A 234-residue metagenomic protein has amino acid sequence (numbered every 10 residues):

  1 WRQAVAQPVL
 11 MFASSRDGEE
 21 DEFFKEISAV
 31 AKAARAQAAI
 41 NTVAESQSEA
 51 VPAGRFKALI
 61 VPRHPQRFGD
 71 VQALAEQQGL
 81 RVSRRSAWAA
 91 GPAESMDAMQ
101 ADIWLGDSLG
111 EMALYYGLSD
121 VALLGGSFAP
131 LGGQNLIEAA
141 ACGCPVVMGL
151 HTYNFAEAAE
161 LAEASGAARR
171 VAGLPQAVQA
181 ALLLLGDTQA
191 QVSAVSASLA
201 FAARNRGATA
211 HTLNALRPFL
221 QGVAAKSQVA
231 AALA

Functional and structural regions predicted by a protein language model:
W1-A234: Nucleotide-activated sugar donor-binding and catalytic core shared by glycosyltransferases and related lipid-linked
